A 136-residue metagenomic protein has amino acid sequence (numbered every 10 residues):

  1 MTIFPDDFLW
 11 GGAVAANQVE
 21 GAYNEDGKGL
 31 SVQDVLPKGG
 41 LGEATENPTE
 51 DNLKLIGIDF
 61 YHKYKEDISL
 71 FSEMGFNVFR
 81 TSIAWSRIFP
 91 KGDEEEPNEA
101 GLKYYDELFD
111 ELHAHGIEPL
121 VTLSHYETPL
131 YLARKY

Functional and structural regions predicted by a protein language model:
M1-E73: N-terminal carbohydrate-binding accessory modules
I68-Y136: Substrate-binding cleft and catalytic face of glycoside hydrolase catalytic domains, especially the flexible beta-alpha
